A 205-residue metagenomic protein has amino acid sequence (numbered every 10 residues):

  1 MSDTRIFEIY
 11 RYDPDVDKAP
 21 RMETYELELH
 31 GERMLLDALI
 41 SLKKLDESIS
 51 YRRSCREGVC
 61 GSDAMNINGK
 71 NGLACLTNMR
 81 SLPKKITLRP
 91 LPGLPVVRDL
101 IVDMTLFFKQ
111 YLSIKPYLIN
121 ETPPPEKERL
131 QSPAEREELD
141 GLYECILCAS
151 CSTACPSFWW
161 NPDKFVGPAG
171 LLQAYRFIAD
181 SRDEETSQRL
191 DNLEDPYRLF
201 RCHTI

Functional and structural regions predicted by a protein language model:
S2-Y25: Eukaryote-biased recognition of intrinsically disordered, low-complexity regulatory segments
M22-M34: Short, contiguous acidic and Ser/Thr-rich linear segments
G31-D46, I86-I205: Ferredoxin-type iron-sulfur electron-transfer modules in oxidoreductases and energy-metabolism complexes
D46-R52: Active-site phosphate-binding and catalytic loops of NTP-dependent enzymes
C55-A64: Short, structured protein-protein interaction patches enriched in aromatics and acidic/basic residues, typified by
N66-K70: Short strand-turn-strand beta-turns centered on an Asx-Gly dipeptide
N78-M79: A generic structural motif
